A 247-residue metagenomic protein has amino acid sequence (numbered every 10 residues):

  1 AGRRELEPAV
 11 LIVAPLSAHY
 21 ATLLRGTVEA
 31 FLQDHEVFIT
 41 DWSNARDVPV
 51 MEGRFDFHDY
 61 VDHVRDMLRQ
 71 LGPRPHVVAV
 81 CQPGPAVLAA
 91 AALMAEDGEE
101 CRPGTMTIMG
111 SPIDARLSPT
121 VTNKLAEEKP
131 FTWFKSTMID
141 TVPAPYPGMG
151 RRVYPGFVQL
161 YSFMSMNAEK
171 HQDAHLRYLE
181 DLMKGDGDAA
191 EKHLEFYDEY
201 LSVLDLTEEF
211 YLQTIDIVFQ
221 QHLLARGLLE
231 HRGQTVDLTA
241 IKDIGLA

Functional and structural regions predicted by a protein language model:
A1, R177-L246: Alpha/beta-hydrolase fold catalytic core
A1-V48: Short, surface-exposed "cap/lid" segments of acyl-processing enzymes
R4-P8, G72-P73, D243-I244: A short, charged/proline- and glycine-enriched loop that marks the coil->beta-strand transition at the N-terminal
L11-P15, C81, A247: The conserved beta1-alpha1 loop
F31, E100-C101, L238-D243: Short, conserved loop/helix-junction motifs that constitute active-site signature segments in enzyme catalytic cores
D47-P49, D59-H76, L88-A92: Conserved acidic catalytic loop of the alpha/beta-hydrolase fold
G72-P73, A86, A90-L206: Alpha/beta-hydrolase-fold enzymes
A79-V87: Gly/Ala-rich beta-loop-alpha elbow adjacent to hydrolase catalytic centers
